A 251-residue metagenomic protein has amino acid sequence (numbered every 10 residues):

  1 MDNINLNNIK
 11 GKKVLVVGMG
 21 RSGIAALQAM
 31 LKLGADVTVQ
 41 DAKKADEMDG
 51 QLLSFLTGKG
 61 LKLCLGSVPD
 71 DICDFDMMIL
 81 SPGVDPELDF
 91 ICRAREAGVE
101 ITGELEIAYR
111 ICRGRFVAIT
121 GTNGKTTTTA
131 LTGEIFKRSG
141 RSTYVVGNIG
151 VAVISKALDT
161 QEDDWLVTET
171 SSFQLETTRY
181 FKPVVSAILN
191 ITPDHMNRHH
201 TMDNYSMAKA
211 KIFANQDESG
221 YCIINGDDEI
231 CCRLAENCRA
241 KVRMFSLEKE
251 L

Functional and structural regions predicted by a protein language model:
M1-G103, I107: N-terminal leader/targeting and accessory segments in enzymes
M19, D41-A42, T122, N148 (+1 more regions): Cofactor-binding loop segments of dinucleotide-utilizing enzymes, especially the Rossmann-like FAD- and NAD(P)+-binding
K32, D70-C73, P82-G226, I230-K241: Phosphate-binding loop of NTP-binding sites
R239, R243-L251: Short, intrinsically disordered, charge-balanced linker/junction segments flanking boundaries in proteins
